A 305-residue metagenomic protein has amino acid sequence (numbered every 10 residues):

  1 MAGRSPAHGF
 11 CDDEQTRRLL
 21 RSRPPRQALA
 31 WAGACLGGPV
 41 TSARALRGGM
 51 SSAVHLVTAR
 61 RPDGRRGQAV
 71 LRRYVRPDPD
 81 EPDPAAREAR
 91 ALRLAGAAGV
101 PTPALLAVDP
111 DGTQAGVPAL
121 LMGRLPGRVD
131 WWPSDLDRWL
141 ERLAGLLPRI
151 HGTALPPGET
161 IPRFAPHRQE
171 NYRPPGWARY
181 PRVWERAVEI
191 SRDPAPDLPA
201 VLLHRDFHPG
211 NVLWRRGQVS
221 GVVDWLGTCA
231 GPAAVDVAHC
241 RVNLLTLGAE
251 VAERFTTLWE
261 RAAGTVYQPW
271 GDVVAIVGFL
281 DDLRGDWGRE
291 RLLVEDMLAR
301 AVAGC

Functional and structural regions predicted by a protein language model:
A2-V40: Juxta-kinase regulatory segment immediately upstream of eukaryotic protein kinase catalytic domains
H8, A230-P232, A238-C305: Helix-rich C-terminal or lid/interface subdomains of diverse kinases
T16-R17, D78-D83, G288-L293: Short, flexible/disordered intra-domain loops and linkers
R23-G37, P148-R205, R300-C305: An alpha-helical support segment within catalytic cores of ATP-dependent transferases
Q27, G38, R87-R90, R142 (+2 more regions): Short, conserved clusters of charged catalytic residues that mark active-site and nucleotide-handling motifs
R44-T160, D197: ATP-binding pocket architecture of kinase catalytic cores
R47, S52-A59, R65, V70-L71 (+2 more regions): Active-site acidic catalytic loop and adjacent metal/ATP-binding pocket of ATP-dependent phosphoryl transfer enzymes
A85, L140-L143, W184, V273 (+1 more regions): Hydrophobic packing residues in well-ordered alpha-helices of helical domains and bundles
